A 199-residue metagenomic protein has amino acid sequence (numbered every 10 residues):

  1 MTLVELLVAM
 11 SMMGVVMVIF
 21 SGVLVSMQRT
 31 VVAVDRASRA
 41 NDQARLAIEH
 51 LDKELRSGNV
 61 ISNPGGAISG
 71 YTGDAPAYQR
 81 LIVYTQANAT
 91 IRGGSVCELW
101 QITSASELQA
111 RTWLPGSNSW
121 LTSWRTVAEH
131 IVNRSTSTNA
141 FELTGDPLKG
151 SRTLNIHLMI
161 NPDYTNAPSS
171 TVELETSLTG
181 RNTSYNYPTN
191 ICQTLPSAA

Functional and structural regions predicted by a protein language model:
M1-R56: Aliphatic-rich helix starts adjacent to a transmembrane/signal segment
M27, L55, N59, Y71-A75 (+1 more regions): A generic secondary-structure signal for well-formed alpha-helical elements
V32, V60-P64: Extracellular glycan-recognition surfaces and repeat-rich motifs
R39-N41, L114-R125, D163-S169: Short aromatic-glycine motifs in intrinsically disordered, low-complexity regions
P64, S69-P147, N190: Type IV pilin-like appendage domain
V132-A199: Short linear sequence signals and composition-biased patches located at protein termini or domain-edge surfaces
